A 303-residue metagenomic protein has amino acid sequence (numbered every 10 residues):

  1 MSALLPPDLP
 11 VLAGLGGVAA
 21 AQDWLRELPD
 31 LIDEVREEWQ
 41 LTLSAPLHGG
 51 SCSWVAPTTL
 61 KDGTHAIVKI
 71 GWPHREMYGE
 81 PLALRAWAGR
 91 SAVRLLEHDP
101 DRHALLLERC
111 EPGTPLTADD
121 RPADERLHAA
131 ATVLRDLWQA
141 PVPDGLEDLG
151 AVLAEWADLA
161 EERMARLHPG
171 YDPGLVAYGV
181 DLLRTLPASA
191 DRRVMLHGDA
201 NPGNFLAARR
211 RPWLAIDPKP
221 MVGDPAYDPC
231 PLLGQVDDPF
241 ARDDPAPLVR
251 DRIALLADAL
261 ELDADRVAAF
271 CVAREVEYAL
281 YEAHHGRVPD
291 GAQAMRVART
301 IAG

Functional and structural regions predicted by a protein language model:
M1-A92, A208-R210, I301-G303: Conserved NTP-binding catalytic cores of kinases and kinase-like/nucleotidyltransferase enzymes across multiple kinase
D23-E37, Q139-G198, A208, D258: An alpha-helical support segment within catalytic cores of ATP-dependent transferases
P29, D62-L137, P245: A conserved alpha-helical element in kinase catalytic cores
H48, S53-T59, I67-V68, L95 (+1 more regions): Active-site acidic catalytic loop and adjacent metal/ATP-binding pocket of ATP-dependent phosphoryl transfer enzymes
K61, P73, G89, H103-A123 (+5 more regions): A glycine-centered beta->alpha junction motif in the catalytic cores of kinase/phosphotransferase enzymes
A208-A264, V288-V297, A302: Active-site Asp-x-Gly
